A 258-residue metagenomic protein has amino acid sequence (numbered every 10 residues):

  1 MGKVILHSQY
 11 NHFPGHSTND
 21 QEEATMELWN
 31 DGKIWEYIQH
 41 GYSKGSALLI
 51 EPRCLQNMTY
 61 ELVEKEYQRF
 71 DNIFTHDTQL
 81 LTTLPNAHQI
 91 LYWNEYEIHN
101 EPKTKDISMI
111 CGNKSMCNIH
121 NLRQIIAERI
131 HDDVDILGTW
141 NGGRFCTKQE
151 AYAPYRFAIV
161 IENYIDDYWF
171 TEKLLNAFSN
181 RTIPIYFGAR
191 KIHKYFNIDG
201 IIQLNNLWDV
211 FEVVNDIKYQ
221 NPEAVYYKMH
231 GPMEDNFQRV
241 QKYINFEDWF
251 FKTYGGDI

Functional and structural regions predicted by a protein language model:
G2-L49, M58-I258: Pol beta-like nucleotidyltransferase catalytic core
R53: Catalytic toxin/effector domains delivered as secreted proteins or via bacterial secretion systems
